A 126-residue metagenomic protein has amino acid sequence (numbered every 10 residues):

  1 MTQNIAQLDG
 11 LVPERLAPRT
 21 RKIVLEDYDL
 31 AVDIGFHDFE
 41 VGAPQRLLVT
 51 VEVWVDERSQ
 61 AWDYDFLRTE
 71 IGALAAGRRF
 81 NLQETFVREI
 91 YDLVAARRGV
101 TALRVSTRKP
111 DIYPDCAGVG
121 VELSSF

Functional and structural regions predicted by a protein language model:
M1-F126: N-terminal, polar/charged subdomain of small-to-medium soluble alpha/beta proteins
